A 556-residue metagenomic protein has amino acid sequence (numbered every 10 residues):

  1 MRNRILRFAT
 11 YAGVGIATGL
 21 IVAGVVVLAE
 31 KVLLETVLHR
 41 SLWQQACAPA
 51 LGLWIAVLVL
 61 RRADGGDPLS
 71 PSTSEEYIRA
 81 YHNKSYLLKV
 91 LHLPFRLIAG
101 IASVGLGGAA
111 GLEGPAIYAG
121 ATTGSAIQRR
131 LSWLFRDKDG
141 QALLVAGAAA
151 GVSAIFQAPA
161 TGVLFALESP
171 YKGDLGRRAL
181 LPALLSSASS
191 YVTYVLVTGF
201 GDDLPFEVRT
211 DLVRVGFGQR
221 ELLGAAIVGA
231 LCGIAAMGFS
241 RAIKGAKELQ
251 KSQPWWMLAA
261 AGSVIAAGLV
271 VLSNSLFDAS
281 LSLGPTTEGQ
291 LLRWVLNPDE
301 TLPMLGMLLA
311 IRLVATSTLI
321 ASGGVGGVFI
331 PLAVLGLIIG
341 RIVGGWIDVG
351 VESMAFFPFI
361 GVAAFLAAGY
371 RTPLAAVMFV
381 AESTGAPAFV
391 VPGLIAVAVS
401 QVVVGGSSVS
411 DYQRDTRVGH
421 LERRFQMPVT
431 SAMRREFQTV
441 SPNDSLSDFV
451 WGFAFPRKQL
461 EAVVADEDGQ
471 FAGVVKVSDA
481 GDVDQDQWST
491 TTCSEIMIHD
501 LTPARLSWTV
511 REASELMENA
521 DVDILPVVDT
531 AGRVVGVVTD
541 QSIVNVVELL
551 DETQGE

Functional and structural regions predicted by a protein language model:
M1-E436, S441-S447, G452, Q459-A462 (+6 more regions): Alpha-helical transmembrane segments and immediately membrane-proximal extracytoplasmic
M433-T439, S445-F471, K476-V483, S489-V535 (+3 more regions): Helix-loop-beta junctions that constitute the ligand-sensing/allosteric loops of cytosolic regulatory sensor domains
